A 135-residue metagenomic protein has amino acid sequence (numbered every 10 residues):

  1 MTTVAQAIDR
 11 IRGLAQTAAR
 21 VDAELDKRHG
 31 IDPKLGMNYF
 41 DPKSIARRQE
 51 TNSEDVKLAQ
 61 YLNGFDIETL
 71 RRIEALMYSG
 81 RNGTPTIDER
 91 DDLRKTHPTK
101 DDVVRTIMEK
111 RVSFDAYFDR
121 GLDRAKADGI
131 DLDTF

Functional and structural regions predicted by a protein language model:
M1-L70, Y78: Aromatic-anchored, charged helix-turn/loop surface patch used as a conserved interaction hotspot
T3, D41, S53, T86 (+2 more regions): Serine/threonine-rich low-complexity intrinsically disordered regions
I8-I11, T17-V21, G83-R90, H97-K100 (+1 more regions): A general "mature secreted/periplasmic domain" signal
A19, A23-D26, L70-I73, N82 (+2 more regions): Residue-level signal for secondary-structure boundary elements
R28, D32-L35, Y39, S79-T86 (+4 more regions): Short, surface-exposed, charged/polar-biased interaction segments
S44, E50, E54, R71-I73 (+4 more regions): Surface-exposed molecular-recognition determinants
A59-M108: Amphipathic protein-protein interaction modules
H97-F135: Helix-rich interaction surfaces within compact, conserved domain-sized segments that mediate assembly or partner
